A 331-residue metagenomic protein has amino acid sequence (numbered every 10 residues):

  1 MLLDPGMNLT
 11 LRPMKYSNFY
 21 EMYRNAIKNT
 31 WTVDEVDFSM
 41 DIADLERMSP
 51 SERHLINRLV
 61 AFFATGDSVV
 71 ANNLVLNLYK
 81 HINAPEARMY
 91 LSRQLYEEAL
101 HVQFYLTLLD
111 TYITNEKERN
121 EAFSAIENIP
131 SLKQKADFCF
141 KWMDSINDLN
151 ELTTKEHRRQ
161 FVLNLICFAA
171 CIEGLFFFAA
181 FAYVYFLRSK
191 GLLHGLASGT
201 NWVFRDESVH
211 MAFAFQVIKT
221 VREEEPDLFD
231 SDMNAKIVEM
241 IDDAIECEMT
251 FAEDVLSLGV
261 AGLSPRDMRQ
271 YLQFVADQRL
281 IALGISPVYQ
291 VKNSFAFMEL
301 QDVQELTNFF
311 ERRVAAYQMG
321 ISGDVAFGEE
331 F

Functional and structural regions predicted by a protein language model:
M1-F331: Non-heme di-metal
